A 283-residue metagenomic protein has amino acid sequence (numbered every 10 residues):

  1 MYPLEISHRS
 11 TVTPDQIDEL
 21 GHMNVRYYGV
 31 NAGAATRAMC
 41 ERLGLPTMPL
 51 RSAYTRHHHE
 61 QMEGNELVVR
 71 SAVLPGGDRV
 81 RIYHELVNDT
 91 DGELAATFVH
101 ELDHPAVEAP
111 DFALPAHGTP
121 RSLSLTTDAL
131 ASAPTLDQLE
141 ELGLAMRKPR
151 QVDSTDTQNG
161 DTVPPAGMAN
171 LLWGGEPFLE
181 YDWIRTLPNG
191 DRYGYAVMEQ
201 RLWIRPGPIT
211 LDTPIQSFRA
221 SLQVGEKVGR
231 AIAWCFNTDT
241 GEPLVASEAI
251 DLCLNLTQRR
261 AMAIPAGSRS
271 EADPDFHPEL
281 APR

Functional and structural regions predicted by a protein language model:
M1-A38, S124-T186: Catalytic strand-loop segment that frames the active site of acyl-thioester-processing enzymes
Y2-H8, R56-E66, A72-Q138, P206-L211 (+1 more regions): HotDog/MaoC-like acyl-thioester-processing domains
R26-A34, E41-R42, P49-R56: The feature marks the first
P46-M62, Y193-P208: Small beta-barrel nucleic-acid-binding modules, principally OB-folds
R51-S52, N65-E66, S217: Short Pro/Gly-enriched beta-strand edge/turn motifs at strand-loop
V69-S71, R147, S217-R219: Generic structural motif
S154-E248, L252-L254: Structured core of small recognition/catalytic domains
